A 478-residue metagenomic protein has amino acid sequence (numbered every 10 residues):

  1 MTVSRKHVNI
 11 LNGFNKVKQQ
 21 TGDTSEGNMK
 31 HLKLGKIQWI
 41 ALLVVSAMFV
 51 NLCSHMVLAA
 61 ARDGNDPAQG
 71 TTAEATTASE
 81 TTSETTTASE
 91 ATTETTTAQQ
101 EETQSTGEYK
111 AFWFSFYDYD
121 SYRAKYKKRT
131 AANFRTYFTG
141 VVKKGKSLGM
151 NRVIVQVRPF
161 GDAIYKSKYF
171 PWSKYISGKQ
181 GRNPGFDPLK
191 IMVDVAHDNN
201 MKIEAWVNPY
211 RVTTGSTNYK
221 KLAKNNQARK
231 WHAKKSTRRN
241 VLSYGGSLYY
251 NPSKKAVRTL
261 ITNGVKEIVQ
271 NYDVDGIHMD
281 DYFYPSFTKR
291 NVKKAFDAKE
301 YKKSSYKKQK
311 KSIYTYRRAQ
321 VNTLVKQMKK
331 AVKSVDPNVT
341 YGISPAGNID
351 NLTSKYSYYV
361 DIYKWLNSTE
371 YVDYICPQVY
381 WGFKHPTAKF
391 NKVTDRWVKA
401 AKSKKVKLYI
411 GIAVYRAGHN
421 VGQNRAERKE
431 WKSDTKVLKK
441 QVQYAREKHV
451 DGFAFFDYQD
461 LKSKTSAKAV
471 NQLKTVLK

Functional and structural regions predicted by a protein language model:
N51-P67: Sec-dependent signal peptide cleavage junction
S105-F134, A205, Y210-E267, N271 (+1 more regions): Active-site-adjacent "subsite" loops/lids of carbohydrate-active enzymes
Y119-A132, F170-G185, Y244-T259, K310-Q320 (+2 more regions): The substrate-binding groove and active-site-proximal loops of carbohydrate-active enzymes, especially glycoside
K128-L148, K174-H197, A319-L324: Aromatic- and glycine-enriched glycan-recognition loops and surfaces that form the carbohydrate-binding subsites
T136-D162, Y272, S368-Y374, K448: Catalytic domains of carbohydrate-active enzymes, especially glycoside hydrolases
L148-P184: Aromatic-lined carbohydrate-binding/catalytic grooves of carbohydrate-active enzymes
A228-N348, T353-S368, Y380-W381: Polysaccharide-binding and catalytic clefts of secreted carbohydrate-active enzymes
T369-T387, K404-K478: Substrate-binding cleft of secreted/luminal carbohydrate-active enzymes
